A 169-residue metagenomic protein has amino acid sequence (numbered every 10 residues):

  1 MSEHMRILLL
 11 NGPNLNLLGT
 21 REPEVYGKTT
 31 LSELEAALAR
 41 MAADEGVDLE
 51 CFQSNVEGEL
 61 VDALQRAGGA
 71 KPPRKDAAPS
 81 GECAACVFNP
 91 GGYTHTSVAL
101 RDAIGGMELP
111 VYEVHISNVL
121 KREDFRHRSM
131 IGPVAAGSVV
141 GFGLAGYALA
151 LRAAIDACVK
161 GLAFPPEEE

Functional and structural regions predicted by a protein language model:
E3-I7: Extreme N-terminal starter segment of soluble prokaryotic enzymes
P13-L15, G91-T94, S117-V119: Short glycine-rich anion-binding loops that position phosphate/pyrophosphate groups of nucleotides and phosphorylated
L18-E33: Glycine- and acidic-residue-enriched helix-capping/strand-helix junction motifs
D48-G58: Short beta->alpha junction loops
E50-C51, K121-E169: Short, glycine-/small-residue-rich phosphate/pyrophosphate-handling segment
A67-C86: Short acidic/histidine-rich motifs immediately flanking catalytic phosphotransfer sites in two-component signaling
T96-E108: Short Gly/Thr/Asp-enriched flexible loops that form oxyanion-binding sites at enzyme active sites
G105-R122: Short, acidic/small-residue loops that bind anionic groups at enzyme active sites
